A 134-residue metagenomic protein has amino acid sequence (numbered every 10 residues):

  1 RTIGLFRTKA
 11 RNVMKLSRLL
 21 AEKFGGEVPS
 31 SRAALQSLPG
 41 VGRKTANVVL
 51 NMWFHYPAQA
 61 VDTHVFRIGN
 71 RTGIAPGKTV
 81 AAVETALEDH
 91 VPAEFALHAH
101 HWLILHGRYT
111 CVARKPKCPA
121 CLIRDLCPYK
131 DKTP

Functional and structural regions predicted by a protein language model:
R1-P134: Catalytic cores of DNA base-excision repair glycosylases
